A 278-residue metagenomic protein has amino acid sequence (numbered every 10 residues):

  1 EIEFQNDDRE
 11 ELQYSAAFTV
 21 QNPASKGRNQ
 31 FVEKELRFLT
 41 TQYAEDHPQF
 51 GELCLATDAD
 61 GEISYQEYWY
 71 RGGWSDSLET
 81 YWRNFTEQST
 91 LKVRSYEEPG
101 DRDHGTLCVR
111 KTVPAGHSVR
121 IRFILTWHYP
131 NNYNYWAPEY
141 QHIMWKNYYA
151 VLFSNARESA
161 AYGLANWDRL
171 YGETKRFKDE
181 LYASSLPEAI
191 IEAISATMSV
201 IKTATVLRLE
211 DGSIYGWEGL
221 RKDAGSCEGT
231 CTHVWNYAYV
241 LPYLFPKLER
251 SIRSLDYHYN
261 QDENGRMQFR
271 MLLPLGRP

Functional and structural regions predicted by a protein language model:
F4-C231, L248-R250: Acidic/polar, glycine-enriched structural segments that form the non-catalytic walls/loops of the carbohydrate-binding
N236-P278: Helix-terminus loop motifs that line ligand-binding clefts
